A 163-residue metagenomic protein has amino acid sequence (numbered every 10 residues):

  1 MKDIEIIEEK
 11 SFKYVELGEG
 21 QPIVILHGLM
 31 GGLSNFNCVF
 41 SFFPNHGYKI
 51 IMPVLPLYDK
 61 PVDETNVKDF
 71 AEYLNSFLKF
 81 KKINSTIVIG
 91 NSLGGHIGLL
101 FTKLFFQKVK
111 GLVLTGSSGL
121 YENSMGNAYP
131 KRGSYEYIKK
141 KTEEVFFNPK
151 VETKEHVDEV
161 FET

Functional and structural regions predicted by a protein language model:
M1-S11: N-terminal cap/lid segment of alpha/beta-hydrolase-fold proteins
I7, F40, I51-I89, L93: Active-site loop/oxyanion-hole signature of alpha/beta-hydrolase fold enzymes
K13-K60: Conserved HGGG/HGGXW glycine-rich cap/lid loop of the alpha/beta-hydrolase fold
P22, K49, N84-I87, K108-G111: Structural signature of beta-strand start/N-cap positions in the alpha/beta core of ABC transporter nucleotide-binding
N35-N37, K60-T65, N123-G126: Conserved catalytic-core motifs of eukaryotic protein kinase domains, centered on the activation segment
N37, N75, L99-K103: Short, hydrophobic alpha-helix immediately C-terminal to the catalytic nucleophile
L99-L104, V109-K140: Flexible "cap/lid" loop of the alpha/beta hydrolase fold
R132-T163: Conserved alpha/beta-hydrolase catalytic His-Asp/Glu region
